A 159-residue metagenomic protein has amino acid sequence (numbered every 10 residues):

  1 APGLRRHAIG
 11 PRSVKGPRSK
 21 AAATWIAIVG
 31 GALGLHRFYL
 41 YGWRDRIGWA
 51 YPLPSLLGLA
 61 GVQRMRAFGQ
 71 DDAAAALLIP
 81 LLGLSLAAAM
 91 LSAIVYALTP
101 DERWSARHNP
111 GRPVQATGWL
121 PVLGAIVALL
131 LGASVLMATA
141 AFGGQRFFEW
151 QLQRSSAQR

Functional and structural regions predicted by a protein language model:
A1-P2, G30: N-terminal, intrinsically disordered, low-complexity segments that immediately precede the first transmembrane helix
G3-I26, G48-R159: Transmembrane helix recognition focused on a "late"/terminal membrane span
I26-R37: N-terminal signal-anchor/start-transfer transmembrane helix
R44-D45: Short, aromatic-rich membrane-interface segments at the entry and exit of alpha-helical transmembrane domains
